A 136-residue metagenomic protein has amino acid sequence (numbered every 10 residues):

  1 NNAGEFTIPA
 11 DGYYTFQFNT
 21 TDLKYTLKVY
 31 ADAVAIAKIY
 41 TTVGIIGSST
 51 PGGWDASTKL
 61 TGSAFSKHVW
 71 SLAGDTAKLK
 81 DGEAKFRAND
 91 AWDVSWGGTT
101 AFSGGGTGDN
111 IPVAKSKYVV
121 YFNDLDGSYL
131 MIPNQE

Functional and structural regions predicted by a protein language model:
N1-E136: Insoluble glucan recognition modules
